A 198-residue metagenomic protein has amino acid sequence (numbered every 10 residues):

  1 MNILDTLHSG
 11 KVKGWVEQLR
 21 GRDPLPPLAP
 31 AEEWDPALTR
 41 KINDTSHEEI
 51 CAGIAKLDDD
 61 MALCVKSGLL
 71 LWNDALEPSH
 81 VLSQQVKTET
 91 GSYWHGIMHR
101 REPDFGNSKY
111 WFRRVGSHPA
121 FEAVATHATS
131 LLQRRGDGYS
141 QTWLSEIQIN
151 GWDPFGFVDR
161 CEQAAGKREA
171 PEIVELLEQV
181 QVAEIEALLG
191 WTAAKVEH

Functional and structural regions predicted by a protein language model:
M1-Q85, R114, H118-H198: N-terminal alpha-helical interaction modules that lie
K66-S67, H95, N107: Structural register within alpha-helical repeat arrays
E89-H99, P103, W111: Alpha-helical protein-protein interaction scaffolds
